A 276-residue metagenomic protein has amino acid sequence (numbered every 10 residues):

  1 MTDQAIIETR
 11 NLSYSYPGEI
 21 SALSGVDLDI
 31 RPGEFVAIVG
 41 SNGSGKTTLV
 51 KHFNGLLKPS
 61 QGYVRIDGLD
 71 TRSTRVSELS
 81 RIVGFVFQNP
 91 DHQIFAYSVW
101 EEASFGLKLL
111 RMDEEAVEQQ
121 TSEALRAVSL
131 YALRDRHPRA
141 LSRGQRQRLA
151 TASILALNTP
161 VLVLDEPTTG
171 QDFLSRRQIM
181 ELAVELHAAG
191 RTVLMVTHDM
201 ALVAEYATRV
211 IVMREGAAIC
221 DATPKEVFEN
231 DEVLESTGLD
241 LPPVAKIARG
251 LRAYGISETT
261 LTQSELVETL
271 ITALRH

Functional and structural regions predicted by a protein language model:
V39-S41: The feature captures the beta-strand-to-loop junction immediately N-terminal to the Walker
N54: Helix-to-loop junction immediately C-terminal to a conserved catalytic motif
G62-D70, L79: Conserved ABC transporter NBD signature motif
E115-L133: Conserved ABC ATPase "signature" region
H137-L141: Conserved ABC ATPase signature
L162-D165: Catalytic Walker B motif of ABC-type/P-loop ATPase nucleotide-binding domains
E215-G216: Conserved ABC ATPase "signature" C-loop
